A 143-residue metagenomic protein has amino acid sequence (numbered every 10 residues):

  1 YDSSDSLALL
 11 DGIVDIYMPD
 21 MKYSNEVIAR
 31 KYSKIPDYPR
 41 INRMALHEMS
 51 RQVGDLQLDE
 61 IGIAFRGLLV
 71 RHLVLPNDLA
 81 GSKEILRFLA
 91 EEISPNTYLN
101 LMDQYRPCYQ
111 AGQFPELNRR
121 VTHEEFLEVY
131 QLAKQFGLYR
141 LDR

Functional and structural regions predicted by a protein language model:
Y1-P115: Conserved AdoMet/S-adenosylmethionine-binding subsite of the radical SAM
Y38-I41, E125, V129: Generic hydrophobic secondary-structure packing signal
K83-L86, H123, L127: Short amphipathic alpha-helical segment that frequently serves as the phosphate-/nucleotide-binding helix
G112-E124: Gly/Pro-rich active-site loop or hairpin
L127-R143: A cross-taxonomic marker for long C-terminal extensions/tails that follow the last structured domain
